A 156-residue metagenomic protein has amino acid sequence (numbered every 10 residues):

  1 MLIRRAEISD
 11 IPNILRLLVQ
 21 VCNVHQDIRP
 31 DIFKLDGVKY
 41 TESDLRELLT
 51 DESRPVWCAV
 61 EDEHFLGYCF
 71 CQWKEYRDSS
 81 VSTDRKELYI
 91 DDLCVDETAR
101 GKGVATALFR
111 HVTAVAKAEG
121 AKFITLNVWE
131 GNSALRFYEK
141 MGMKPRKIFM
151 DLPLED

Functional and structural regions predicted by a protein language model:
M1, E63-Y68, L88: Glycine-rich phosphate/pyrophosphate-binding loop shared by adenosine-nucleotide-utilizing enzymes
L2-R16: A short beta-loop-alpha structural element at the N-terminal edge of CoA-dependent acyl/N-acetyltransferase catalytic
C22-L45: Conserved GNAT-fold acetyl-CoA-binding loop/helix
S43-C58, Y89: A short helix-loop-beta-strand connector motif used in the catalytic cores of GNAT acetyltransferases and, in some
C58, H64-W73, C94: Conserved beta-strand in the GNAT
D92-V95, G101-A114, K140: Conserved acetyl-CoA-binding loop-helix of GNAT-fold acetyltransferases
T106, A118, E130-I148, L152: Conserved active-site alpha-helix within GNAT-family acetyltransferase domains
A116-N127: Conserved GNAT acetyl-CoA-binding A-motif
